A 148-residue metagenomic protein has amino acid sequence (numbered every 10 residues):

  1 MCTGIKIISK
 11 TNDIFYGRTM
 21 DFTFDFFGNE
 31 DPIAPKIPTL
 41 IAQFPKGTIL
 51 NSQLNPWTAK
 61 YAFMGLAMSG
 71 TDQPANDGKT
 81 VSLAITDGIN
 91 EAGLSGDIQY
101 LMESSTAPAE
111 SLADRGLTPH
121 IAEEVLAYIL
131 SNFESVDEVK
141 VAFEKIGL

Functional and structural regions predicted by a protein language model:
M1-D114: A contiguous strand-loop segment
K10, G96, R115-G147: Alpha/propeptide regions of enzymes that mature by internal proteolysis
